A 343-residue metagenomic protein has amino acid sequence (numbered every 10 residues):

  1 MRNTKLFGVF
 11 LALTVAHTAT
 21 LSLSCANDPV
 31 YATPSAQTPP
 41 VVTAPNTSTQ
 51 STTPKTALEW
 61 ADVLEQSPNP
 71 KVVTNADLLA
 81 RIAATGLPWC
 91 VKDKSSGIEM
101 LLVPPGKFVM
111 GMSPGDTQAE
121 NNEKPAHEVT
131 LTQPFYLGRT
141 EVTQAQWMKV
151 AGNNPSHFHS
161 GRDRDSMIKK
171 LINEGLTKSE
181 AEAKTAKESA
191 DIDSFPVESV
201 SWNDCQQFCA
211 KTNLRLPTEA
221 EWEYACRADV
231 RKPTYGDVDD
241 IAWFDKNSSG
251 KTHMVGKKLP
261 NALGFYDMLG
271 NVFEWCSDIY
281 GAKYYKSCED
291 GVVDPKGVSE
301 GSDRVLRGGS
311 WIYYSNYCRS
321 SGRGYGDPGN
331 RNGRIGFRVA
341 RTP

Functional and structural regions predicted by a protein language model:
M1-A12: Bacterial N-terminal signal peptides that target proteins for export
L23-S24: C-terminal motif of bacterial Sec signal peptides marking the signal peptidase cleavage site
V30-N46: Short, low-complexity, disordered segments immediately C-terminal to signal peptides in bacterial exported proteins
A44-C90: N-terminal pre-domain segments of enzymes
K55, D116-T130, V230, S249-K251 (+1 more regions): Surface-exposed recognition segments
K55-V72, K107-A119, E128-D239, S277-Y285 (+1 more regions): Active-site microenvironments of metalloenzymes and redox enzymes
S96-V109: Mature N-terminal segment immediately following signal peptide/propeptide cleavage in secreted/periplasmic
A242-F265, G297: A short, contiguous structural element within a folded domain that forms the immediate neighborhood of a functional site
